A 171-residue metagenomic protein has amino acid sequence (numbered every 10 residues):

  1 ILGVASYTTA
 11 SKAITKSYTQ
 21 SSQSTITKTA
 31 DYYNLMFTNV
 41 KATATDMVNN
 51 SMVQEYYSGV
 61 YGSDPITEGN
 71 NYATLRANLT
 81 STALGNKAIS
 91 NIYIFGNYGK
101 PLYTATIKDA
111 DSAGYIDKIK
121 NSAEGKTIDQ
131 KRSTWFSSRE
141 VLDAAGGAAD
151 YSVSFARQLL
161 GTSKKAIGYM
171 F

Functional and structural regions predicted by a protein language model:
I1-Y61: Juxtamembrane extracytoplasmic/periplasmic/luminal helical "stalk" adjacent to the first N-terminal
Q23, Y72-T80: Short amphipathic alpha-helical segments
Y33, E68, S81, S112-D117: Generic alpha-helical structural element
N34, V48, L79-K87: Short regulatory alpha-helical segment in sensory/regulatory domains of signaling proteins that mediates
T38-T74, F95-D109: Extracellular/periplasmic ligand-binding regions of membrane signal-transduction receptors
V48, Y57, A83, T127-I128: Hydrophobic residues in alpha-helical segments
L84-N91, N97-F171: Extracytoplasmic/periplasmic ligand-binding sensor regions of membrane-associated signaling proteins
